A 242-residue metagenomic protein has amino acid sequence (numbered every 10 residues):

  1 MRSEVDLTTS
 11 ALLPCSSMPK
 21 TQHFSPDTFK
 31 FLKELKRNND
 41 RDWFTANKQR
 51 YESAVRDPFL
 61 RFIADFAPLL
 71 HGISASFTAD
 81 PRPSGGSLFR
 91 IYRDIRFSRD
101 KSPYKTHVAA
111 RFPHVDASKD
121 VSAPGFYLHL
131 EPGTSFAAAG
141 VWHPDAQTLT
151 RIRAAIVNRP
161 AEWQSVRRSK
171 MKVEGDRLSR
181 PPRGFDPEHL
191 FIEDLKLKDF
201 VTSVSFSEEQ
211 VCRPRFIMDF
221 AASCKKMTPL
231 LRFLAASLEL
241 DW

Functional and structural regions predicted by a protein language model:
S3-E4, S10: Intrinsically disordered, low-complexity segments enriched in serine/proline and basic residues
L12-T45, S237-D241: Short, charged, low-complexity amphipathic alpha-helix
H23-P26, R61, L231-L234: Polybasic/polar functional segments that serve as interface/processing modules
K33-I91, K225: Active-site acidic/histidine clusters and adjacent loop/turn architecture that either coordinate catalytic ions
S74-Y104, V108, E174-R183: A short, surface-exposed loop/turn module that caps and links secondary-structure elements
Y92-A155: Aromatic- and glycine-enriched beta-alpha-beta binding-site module
L130-D186: Compact, glycine/acidic-enriched structural inserts
Q164-T228, L234, L238-D241: Terminal interaction module
